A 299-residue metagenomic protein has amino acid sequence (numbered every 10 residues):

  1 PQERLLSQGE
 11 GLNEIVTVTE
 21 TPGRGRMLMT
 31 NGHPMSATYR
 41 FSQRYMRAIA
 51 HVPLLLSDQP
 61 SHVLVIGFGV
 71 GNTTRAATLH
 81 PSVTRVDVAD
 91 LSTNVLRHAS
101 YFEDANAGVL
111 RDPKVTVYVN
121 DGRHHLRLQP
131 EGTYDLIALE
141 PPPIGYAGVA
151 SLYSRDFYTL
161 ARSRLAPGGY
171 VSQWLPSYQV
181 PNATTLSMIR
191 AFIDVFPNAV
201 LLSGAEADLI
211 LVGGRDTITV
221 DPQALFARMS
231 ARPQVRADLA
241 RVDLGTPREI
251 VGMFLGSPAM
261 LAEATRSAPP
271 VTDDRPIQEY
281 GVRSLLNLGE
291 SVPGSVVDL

Functional and structural regions predicted by a protein language model:
P1-S57, H62-L64, D104-A107, P113 (+3 more regions): Soluble small-group transferase modules, centered on the S-adenosyl donor enzyme superfamily
T38-I189, I193-P197, A205: The AdoMet/dcAdoMet-binding core of the Class I SAM-like
